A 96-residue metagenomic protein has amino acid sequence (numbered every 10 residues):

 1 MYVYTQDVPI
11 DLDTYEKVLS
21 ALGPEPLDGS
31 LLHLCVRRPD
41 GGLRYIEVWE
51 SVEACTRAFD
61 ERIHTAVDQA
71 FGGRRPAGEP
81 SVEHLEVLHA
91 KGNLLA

Functional and structural regions predicted by a protein language model:
M1-T65, G73-A96: Short S/T/G/P-rich N-terminal loop/turn motif that feeds into the first structured element of a domain
